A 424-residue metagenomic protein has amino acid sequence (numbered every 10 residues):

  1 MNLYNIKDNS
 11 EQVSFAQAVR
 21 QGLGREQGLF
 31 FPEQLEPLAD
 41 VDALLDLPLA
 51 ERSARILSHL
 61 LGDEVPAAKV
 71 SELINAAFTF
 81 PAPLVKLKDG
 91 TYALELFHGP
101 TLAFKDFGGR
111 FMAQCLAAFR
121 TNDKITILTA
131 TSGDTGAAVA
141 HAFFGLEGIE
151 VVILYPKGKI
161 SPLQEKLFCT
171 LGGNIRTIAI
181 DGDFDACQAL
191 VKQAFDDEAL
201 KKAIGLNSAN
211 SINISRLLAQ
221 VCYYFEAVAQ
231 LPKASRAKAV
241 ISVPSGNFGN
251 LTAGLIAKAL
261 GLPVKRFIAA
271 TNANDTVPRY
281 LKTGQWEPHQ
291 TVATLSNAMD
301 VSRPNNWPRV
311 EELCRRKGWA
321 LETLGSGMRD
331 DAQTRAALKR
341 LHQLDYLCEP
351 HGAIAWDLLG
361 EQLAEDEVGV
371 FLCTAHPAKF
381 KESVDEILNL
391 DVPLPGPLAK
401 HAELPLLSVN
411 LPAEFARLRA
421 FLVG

Functional and structural regions predicted by a protein language model:
M1-G424: PLP-dependent amino-acid enzyme catalytic core
